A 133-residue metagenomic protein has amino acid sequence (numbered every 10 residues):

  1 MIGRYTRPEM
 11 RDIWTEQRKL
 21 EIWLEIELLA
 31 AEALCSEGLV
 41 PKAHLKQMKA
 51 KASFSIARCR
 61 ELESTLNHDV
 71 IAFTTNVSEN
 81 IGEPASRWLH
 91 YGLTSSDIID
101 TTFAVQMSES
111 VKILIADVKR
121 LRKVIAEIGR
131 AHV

Functional and structural regions predicted by a protein language model:
M1-R130: A helix-coil-helix interface module used to build multimeric assemblies and to scaffold catalytic/cofactor sites
